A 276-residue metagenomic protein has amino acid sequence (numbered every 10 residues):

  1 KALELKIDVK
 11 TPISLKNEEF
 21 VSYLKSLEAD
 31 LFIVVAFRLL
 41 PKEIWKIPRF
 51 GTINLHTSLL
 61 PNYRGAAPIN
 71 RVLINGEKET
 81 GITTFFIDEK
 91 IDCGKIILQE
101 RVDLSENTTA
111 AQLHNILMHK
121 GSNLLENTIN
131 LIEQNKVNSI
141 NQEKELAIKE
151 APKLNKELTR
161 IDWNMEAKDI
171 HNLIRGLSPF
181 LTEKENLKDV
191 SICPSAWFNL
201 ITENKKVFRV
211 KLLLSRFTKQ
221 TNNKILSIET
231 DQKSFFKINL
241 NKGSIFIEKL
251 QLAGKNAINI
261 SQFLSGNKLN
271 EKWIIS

Functional and structural regions predicted by a protein language model:
K1, Y23, E43-K46, V72 (+1 more regions): Well-formed, non-transmembrane alpha-helical positions, independent of function
K1-D30: N-terminal glycine-/serine-/threonine-rich beta1-alpha1-beta2 phosphate-ribose binding loop of Rossmann-like
E4, S26, I74-N75, G266: Residues at alpha-helix termini
I13-K16, F37-L39, T218: Short beta->alpha connector loops
L15-K16, R64, M165: Short beta->alpha linker loops
A29-I161: Donor/substrate-binding cores of folate-linked one-carbon enzymes
E145-S276: Internal anion-binding site segments
